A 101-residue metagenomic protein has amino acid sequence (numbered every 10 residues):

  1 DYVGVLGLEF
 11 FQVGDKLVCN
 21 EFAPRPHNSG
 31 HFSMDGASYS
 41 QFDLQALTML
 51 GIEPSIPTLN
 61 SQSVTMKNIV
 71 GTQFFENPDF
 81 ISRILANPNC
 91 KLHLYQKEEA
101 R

Functional and structural regions predicted by a protein language model:
D1, N28-G51: Gly/Ser/Thr-rich active-site loops/lids in small-molecule metabolic enzymes that frequently grip phosphoryl groups
D1-Y2, N89: Short coil/turn connectors at secondary-structure junctions
Y2-H31, Q73-F75: Conserved metal-phosphate-binding beta-hairpin within the catalytic cores of diverse ATP-dependent phosphoryl-transfer
F10-F11, F42, Y95: Aromatic side chains
F11, A37-S38, L59-S61: Short capping/connector residues at structural and topological boundaries
C19, Y39-F42, P78: Alpha-helix initiation and N-capping motif
A23-A37, Y95-R101: Glycine-rich phosphate/pyrophosphate-binding beta-alpha loops
L47-R101: Peripheral (often C-terminal) accessory segments that flank ATP-dependent C-N-forming ligase machineries
